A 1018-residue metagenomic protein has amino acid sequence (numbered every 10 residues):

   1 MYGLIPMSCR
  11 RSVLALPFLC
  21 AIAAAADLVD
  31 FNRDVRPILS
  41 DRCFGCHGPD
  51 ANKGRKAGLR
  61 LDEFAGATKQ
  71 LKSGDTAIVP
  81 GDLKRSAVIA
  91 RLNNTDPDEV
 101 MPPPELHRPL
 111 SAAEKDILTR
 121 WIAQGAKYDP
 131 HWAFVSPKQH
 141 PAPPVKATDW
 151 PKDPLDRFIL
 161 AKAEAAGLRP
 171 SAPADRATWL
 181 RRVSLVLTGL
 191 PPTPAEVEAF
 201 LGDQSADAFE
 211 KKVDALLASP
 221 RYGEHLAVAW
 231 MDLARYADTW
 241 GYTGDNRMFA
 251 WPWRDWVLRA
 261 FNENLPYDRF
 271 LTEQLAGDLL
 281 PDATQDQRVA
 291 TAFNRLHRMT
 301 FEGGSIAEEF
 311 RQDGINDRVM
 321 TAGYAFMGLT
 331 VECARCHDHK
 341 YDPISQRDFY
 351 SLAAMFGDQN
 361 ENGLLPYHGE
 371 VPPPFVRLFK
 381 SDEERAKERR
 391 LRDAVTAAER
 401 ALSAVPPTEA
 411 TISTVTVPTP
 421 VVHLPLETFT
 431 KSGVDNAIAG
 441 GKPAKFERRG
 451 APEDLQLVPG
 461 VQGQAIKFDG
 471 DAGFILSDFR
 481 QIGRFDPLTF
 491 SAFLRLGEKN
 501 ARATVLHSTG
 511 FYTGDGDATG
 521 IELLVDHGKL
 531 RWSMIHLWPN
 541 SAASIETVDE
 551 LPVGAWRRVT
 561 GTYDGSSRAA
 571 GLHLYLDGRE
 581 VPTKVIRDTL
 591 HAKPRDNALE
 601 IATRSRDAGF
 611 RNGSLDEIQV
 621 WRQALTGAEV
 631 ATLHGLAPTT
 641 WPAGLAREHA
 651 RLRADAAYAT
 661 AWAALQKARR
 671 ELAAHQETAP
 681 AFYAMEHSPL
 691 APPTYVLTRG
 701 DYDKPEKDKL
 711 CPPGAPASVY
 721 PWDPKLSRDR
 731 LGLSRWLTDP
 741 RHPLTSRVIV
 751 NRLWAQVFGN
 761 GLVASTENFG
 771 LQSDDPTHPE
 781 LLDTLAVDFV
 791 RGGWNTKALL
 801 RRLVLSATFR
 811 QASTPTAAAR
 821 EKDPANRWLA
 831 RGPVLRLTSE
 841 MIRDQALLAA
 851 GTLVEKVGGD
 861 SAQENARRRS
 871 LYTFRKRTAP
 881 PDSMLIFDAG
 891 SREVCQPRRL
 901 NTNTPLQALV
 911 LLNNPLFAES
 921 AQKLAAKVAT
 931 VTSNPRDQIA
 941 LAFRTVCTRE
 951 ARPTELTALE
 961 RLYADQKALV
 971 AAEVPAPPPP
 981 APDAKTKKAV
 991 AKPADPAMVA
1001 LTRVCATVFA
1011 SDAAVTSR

Functional and structural regions predicted by a protein language model:
A25-A165, A177-R182, P192-F200, T239 (+12 more regions): Solvent-exposed helix-loop boundary motif
E114, K211-Q346, L352-A353, G357 (+5 more regions): Extended surface/linker regions that mediate inter-domain or inter-protein docking in multi-component redox
K146-R181, V186-R221, R235-A283, P343 (+7 more regions): Primarily short, surface-exposed interaction patches in extracytoplasmic proteins
R269, A283-R288, V417-R449, Q456 (+5 more regions): Extracellular glycan-recognition modules
R335, G561-V585: Carbohydrate-binding surfaces in secreted/extracellular proteins
D382, K387-D471, T509-D515, T589-A592 (+3 more regions): Extracytoplasmic low-complexity segments
S533-R558: Short, aromatic/His-centered strand-loop micro-motif at the edge of beta-sheets
R595-D616, T632: Extracellular glycan-interaction patches encoded by glycine-rich segments
